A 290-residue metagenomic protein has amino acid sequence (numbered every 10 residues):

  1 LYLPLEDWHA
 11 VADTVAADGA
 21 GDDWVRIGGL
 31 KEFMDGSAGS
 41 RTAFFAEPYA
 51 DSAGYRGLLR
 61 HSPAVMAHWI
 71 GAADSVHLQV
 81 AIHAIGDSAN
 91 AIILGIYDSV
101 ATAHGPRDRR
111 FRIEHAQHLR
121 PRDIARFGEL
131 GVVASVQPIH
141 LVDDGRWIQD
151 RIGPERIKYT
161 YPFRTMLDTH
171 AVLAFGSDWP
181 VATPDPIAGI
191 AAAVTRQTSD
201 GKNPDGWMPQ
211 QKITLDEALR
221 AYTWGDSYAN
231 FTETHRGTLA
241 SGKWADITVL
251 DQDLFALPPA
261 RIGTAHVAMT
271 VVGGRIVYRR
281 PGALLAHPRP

Functional and structural regions predicted by a protein language model:
L1-D87, A91, G95, R126-V133 (+2 more regions): Metal-coordinating catalytic core of metallo-dependent amide/deamination hydrolases
A12-D13, P186-A188, G282-A283: Short aromatic-enriched loop/helix-cap "lid" or pocket-rim segments at secondary-structure transitions that line
A38-S40, A125, P259-R261, P281-A283: Short conserved micro-motifs at the rims of enzyme active sites and ligand-binding pockets
G71-A81, S88-F111, H115-A116, P121-A125 (+4 more regions): His/Asp/Glu-enriched, well-ordered alpha-helical/loop segment that forms or immediately abuts the divalent-metal
R280-P290: Extracellular/periplasmic ectodomains of large secreted or surface enzymes and adhesion receptors
